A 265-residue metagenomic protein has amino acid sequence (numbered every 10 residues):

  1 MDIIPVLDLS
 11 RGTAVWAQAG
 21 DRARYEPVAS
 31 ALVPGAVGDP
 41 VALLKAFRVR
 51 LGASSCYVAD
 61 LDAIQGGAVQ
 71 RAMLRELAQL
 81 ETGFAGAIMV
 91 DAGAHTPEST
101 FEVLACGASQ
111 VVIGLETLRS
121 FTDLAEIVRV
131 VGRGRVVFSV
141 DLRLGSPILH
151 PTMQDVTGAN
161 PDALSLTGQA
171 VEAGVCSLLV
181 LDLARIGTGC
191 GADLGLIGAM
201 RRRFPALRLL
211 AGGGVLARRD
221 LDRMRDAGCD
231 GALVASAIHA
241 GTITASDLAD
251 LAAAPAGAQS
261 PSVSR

Functional and structural regions predicted by a protein language model:
D2-S10, C56-V58, G86-A92, V111-I113 (+4 more regions): Hydrophobic faces of well-ordered beta-strands that scaffold small-molecule active sites in alpha/beta enzyme cores
L9-S30, L104-I186: Conserved anion-binding
A14, Q18-A68: N-terminal beta-alpha supersecondary unit
A36-V49, T96-F101, G158-Q169: Short, acidic/polar
V49-C106, L194-I197: N-terminal active-site wall of soluble small-molecule enzyme domains
D62-A68, T96, L144-P147, A184-C190 (+1 more regions): Short, small-residue-enriched loops and turns at beta-alpha junctions that line or gate enzyme active sites
A87-V111, E126, G195-V234: Catalytic cores of alpha/beta
D123-V130, L221-R265: C-terminal helical cap(s) of enzyme catalytic domains, especially alpha/beta-barrels
